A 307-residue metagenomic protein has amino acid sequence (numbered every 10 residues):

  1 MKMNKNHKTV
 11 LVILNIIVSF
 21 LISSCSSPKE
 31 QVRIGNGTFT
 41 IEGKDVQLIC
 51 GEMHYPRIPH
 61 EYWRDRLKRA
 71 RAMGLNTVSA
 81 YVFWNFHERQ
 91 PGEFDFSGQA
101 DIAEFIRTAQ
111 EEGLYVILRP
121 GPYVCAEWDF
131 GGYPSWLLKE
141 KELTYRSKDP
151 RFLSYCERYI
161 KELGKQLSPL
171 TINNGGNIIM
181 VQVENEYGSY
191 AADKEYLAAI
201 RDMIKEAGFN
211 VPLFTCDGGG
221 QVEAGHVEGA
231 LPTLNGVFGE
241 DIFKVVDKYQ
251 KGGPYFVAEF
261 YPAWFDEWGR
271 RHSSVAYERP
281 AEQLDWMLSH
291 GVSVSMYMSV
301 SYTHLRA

Functional and structural regions predicted by a protein language model:
K2-V12: Bacterial N-terminal signal peptides that target proteins for export
V12-L21: Bacterial N-terminal signal peptides
C25-T77: N-terminal carbohydrate-binding accessory modules
G43, V78, A109, V181 (+1 more regions): Conserved, mostly hydrophobic/aromatic
R64-A72, S79-W128, K205: Aromatic-lined substrate-binding rim segments of carbohydrate-active enzymes
R66-R69, G98-F105, Y159, L163 (+2 more regions): A general structural detector for well-ordered alpha-helical segments in enzyme core domains, enriched
L118, P122-Y155, L163-M298: Substrate-binding/catalytic cleft of secreted carbohydrate-active enzymes, primarily glycoside hydrolases
T303-A307: Conserved small/polar residues in nucleotide/adenosyl-binding loops
